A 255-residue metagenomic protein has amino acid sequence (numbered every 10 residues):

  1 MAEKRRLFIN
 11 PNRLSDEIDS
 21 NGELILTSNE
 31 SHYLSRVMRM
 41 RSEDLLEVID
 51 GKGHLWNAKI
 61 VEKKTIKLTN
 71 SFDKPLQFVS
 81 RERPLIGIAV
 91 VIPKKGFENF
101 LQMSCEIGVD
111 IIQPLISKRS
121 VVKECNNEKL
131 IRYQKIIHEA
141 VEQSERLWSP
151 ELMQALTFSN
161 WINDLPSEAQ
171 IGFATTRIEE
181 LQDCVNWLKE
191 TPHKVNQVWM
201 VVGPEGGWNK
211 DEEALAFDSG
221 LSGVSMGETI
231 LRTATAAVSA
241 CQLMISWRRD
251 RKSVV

Functional and structural regions predicted by a protein language model:
M1-Q77: N-terminal positively charged helical leader segments and presequences
L24-L26, R81-I86, N196-W199, D218-M226: Glycine/charged-rich beta-loop-alpha catalytic/anionic-binding loops adjacent to active sites
L34, F100-L101, E212: Hydrophobic side chains in well-ordered alpha-helices
F78-F173: RNA substrate-binding interface of SAM-dependent RNA methyltransferases
C125, Q182-V185, T233-A237: Short, charged, surface-exposed secondary-structure boundary motifs
E168-A214, L221-S225: Active-site/ligand-binding-proximal alpha/beta "capping" segment
K210-V255: Structured adenosyl-cofactor binding patch, chiefly the S-adenosyl-L-methionine
